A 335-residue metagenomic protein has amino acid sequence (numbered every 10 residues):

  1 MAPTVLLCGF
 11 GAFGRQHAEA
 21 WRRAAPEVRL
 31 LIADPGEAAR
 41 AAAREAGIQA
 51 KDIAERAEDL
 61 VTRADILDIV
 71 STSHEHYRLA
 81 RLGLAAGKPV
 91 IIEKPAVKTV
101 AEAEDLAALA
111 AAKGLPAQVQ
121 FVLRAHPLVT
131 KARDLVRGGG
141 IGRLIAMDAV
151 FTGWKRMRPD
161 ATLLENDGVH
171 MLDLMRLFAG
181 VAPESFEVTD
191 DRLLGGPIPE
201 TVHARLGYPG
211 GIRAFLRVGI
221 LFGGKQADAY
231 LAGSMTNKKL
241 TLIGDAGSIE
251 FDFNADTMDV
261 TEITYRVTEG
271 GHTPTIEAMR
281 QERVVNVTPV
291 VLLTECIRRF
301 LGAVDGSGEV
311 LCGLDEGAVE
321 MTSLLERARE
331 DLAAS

Functional and structural regions predicted by a protein language model:
M1, A33, D59, I66-S71 (+3 more regions): C-terminal helix-rich "cap/oligomerization" subdomain common to oxidoreductases
M1-G47: N-terminal Rossmann-like dinucleotide-binding module
Q16, A38, V284-R298: Active-site loop of classical SDR/Rossmann-like NAD(P)-dependent oxidoreductases, centered on the catalytic Tyr-X3-Lys
L30, K51, D65, I145: Conserved acidic residues
A50-R63: Short acidic low-complexity segments
A64-S73, Y77-R124: Beta-strand-loop-alpha-helix segment that lines the small-molecule cofactor/substrate pocket of alpha/beta enzymes
V97-R158: A contiguous active-site-proximal alpha/beta segment in oxidoreductase catalytic domains
L172-D259, V287, T294-G308: Contiguous beta-strand/loop segments that form the cofactor/metal-binding neighborhood of enzyme cores
